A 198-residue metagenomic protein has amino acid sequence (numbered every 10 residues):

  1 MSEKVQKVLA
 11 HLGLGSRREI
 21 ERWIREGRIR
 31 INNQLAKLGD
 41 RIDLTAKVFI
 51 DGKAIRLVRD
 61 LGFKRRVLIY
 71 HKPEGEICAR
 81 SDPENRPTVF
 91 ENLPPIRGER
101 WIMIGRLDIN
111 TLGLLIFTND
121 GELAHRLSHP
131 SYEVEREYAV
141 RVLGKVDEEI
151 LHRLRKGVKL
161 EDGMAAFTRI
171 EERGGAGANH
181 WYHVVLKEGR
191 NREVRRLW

Functional and structural regions predicted by a protein language model:
M1-W198: Basic, flexible Lys/Arg- and Gly-enriched helix-loop patches that mediate nucleic-acid binding at interfaces with rRNA
